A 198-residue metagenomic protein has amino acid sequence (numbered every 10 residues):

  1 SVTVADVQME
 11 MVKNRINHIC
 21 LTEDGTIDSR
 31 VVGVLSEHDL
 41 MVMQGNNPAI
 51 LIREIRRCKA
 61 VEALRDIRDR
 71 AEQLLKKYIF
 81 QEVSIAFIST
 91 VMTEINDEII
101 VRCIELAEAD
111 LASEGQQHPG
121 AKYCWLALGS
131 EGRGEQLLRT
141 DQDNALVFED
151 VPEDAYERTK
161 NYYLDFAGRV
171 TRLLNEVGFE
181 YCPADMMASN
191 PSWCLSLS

Functional and structural regions predicted by a protein language model:
S1-N17, T22-D24: The conserved cystathionine-beta-synthase
K13-R15, D69, Q81, P119: Short flexible coil/turn linkers enriched for glycine and charged/polar residues that connect secondary-structure
L21-L111: N-terminal regions immediately upstream of nucleotidyltransferase
T22, L126-L128, A145-E149, V177 (+1 more regions): Generic beta-strand/beta-sheet core signal
D28, G132-E135, E153-A155, S189-C194: Flexible loop/turn segments at secondary-structure boundaries
I67-K76, T90-R102, Q116-G120, E157-S198: Conserved catalytic core of two-metal-ion nucleotidyltransferases
S113-E131: Flexible, glycine/threonine-enriched loop-and-boundary segments that flank and lead into catalytic domains of large
C124-L126, R133-K160: Catalytic metal-binding acidic patch
